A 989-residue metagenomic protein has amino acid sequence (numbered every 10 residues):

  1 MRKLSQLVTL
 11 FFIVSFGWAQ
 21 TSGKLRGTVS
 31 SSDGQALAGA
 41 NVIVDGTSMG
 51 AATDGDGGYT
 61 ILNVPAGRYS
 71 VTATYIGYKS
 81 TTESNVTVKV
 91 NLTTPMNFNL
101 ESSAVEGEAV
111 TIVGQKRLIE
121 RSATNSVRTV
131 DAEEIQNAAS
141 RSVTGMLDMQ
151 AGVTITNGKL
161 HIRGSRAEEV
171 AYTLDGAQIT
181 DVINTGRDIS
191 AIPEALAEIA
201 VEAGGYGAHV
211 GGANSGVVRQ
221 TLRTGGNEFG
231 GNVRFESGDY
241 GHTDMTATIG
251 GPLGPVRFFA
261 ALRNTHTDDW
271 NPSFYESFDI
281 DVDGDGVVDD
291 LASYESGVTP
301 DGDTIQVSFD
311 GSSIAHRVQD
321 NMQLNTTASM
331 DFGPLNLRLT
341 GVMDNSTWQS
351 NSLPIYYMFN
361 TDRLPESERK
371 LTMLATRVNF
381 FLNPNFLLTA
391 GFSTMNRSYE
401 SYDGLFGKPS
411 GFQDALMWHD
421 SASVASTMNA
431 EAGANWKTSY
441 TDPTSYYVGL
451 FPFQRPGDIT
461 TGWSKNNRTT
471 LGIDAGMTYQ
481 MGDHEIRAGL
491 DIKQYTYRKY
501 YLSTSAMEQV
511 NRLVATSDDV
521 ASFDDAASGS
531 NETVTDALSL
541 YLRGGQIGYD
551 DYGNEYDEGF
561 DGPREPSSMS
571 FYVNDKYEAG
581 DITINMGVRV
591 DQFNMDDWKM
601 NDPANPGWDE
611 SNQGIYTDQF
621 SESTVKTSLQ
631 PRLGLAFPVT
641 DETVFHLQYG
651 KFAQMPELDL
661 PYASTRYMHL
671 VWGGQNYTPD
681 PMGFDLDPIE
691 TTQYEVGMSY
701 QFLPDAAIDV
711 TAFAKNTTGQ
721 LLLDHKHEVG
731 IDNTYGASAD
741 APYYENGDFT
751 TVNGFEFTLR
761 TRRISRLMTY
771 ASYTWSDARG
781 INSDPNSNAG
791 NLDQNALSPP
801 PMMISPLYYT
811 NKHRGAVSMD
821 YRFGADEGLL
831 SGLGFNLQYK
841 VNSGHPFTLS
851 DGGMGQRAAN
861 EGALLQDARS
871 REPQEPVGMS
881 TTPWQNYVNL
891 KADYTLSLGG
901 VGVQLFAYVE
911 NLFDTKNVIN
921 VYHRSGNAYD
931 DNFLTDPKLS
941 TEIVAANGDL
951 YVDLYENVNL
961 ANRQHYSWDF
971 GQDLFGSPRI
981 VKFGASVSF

Functional and structural regions predicted by a protein language model:
W18-A109, V113: Periplasm-facing N-terminal accessory domains of Gram-negative outer-membrane beta-barrel systems
K79, S84-P95, E108-G207, V217 (+2 more regions): Periplasmic N-terminal accessory/gating domains of Gram-negative outer-membrane beta-barrel systems
A208-V210, G225-G230, G254-P255, G333-P334 (+8 more regions): Short loop/turn motifs that connect adjacent beta-strands in outer-membrane beta-barrel proteins
D239-S350, E366-T389, P631: Transmembrane beta-barrel wall of Gram-negative outer-membrane proteins
S273, D826-A868, P883-Y887, T895-F989: C-terminal beta-signal and adjacent terminal beta-strands/loops of Gram-negative outer-membrane beta-barrel proteins
G311, A315, T460, R487-E642 (+3 more regions): Signature of Gram-negative outer-membrane beta-barrel scaffolds
H646, G650, P656, L660 (+1 more regions): Membrane-embedded beta-barrel scaffold of Gram-negative outer-membrane proteins
A712-N716, L721-F847: Gram-negative outer-membrane beta-barrel transporters
